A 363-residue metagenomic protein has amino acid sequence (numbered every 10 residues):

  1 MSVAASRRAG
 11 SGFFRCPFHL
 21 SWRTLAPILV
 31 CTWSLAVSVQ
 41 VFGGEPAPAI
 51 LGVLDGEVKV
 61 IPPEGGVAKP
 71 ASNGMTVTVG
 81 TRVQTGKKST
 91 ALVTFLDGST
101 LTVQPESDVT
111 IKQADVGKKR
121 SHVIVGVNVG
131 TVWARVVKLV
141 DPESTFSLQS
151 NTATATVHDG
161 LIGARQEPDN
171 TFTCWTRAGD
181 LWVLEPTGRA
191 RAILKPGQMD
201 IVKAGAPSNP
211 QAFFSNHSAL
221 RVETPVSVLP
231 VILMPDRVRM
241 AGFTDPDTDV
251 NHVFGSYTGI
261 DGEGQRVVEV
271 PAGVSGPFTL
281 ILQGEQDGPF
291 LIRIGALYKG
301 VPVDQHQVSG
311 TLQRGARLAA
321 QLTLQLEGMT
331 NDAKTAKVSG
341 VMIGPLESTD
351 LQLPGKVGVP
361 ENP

Functional and structural regions predicted by a protein language model:
M1-W22: N-terminal secretory signal peptides that target proteins for export/translocation
F13-R15, V30, T173: The N-terminal extracellular segments of secreted preproproteins, especially immediately downstream of signal
P17-T24, D141-P142, F146: Low-complexity, charge- and small-residue-enriched intrinsically disordered regions
L25-V37: Bacterial N-terminal signal peptides
V37-G43: Sec/Tat signal peptide C-region and signal peptidase I cleavage site
G43-A212: Flexible, surface-exposed loop/linker segments and immediately adjacent secondary-structure boundaries
P207-P363: Extracellular glycoprotein-like low-complexity segments
